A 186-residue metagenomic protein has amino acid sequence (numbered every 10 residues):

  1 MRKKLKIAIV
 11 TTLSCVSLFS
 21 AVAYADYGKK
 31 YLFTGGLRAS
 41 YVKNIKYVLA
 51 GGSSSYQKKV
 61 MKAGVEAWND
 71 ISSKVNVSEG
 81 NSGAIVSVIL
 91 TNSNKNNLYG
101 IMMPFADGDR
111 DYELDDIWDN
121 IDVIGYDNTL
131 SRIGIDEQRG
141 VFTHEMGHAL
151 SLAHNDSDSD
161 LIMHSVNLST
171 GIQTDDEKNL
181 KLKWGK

Functional and structural regions predicted by a protein language model:
M1-A25: Sec-dependent N-terminal signal peptides of Gram-positive bacterial secreted proteins and lipoproteins
A23-K186: Zinc-dependent metalloendopeptidases
